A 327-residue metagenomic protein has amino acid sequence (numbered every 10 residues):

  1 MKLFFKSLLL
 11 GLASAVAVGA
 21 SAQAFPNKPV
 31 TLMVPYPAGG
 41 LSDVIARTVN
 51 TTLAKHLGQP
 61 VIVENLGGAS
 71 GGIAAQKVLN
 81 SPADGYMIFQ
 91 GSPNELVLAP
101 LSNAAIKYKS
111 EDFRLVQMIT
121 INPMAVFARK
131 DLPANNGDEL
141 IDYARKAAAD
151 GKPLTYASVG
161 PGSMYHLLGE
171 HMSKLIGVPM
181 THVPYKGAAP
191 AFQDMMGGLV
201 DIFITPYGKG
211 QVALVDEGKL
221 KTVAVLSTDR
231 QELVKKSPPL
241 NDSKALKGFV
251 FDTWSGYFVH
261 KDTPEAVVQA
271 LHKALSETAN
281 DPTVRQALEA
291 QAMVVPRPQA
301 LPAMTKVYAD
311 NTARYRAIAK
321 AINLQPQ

Functional and structural regions predicted by a protein language model:
M1-L9: Bacterial N-terminal signal peptides that target proteins for export
A17-S21: N-terminal signal peptide c-region/cleavage motif recognized by signal peptidases
A22-D112, K152-P153, P161, K174-P206 (+3 more regions): N-terminal (or domain-start) structured segment
N27-P29, K174, D216, E265-Q327: An extracytoplasmic/periplasmic, membrane-proximal ligand-sensing/linker region
V30, G39, A46, V63 (+13 more regions): Residue-level signal for nonpolar/aromatic packing positions in well-ordered secondary structure
L53, K77-Y86, L101-P190, L240-D242 (+1 more regions): Hinge/capping helix and adjacent helix->loop/strand transition within the periplasmic-binding protein
S92-P93, K130, P206-G208, S227-T228 (+1 more regions): Short secondary-structure boundary segments
K109-I119, P179-V183, D201-I202, V212-V250 (+1 more regions): Short beta-strand->loop
